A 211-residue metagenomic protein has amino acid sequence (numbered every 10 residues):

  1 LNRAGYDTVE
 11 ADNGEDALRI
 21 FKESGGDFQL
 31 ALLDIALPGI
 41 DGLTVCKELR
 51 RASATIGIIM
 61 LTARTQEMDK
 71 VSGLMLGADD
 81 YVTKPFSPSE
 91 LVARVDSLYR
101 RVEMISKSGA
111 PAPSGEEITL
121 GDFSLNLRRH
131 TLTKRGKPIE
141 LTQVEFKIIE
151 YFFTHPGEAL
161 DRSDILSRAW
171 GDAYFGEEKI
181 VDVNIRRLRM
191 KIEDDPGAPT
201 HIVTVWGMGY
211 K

Functional and structural regions predicted by a protein language model:
L1-V9: Two-component/phosphorelay signaling modules centered on CheY-like receiver
E10-L30: Acidic, metal-coordinating helix/loop segments flanking the phosphotransfer/catalytic sites of two-component signaling
N13, D41-T44: Acidic catalytic/metal-coordinating carboxylates
G26-Q29, S53-G57, F175: His-Asp phosphorelay/catalytic-motif detector in bacterial-type signaling
I35-A36, R64: The short loop immediately C-terminal to the conserved phospho-acceptor aspartate in CheY-like receiver
K47, R51-T119: Basic, amphipathic DNA-recognition helix from helix-turn-helix-like DNA-binding domains
S97-A159, S163: Short, Lys/Arg-enriched segments at the junction into DNA-binding effector domains of transcriptional regulators
G109, E140, V183-I185, R189-K211: DNA-binding patch around the recognition helix
